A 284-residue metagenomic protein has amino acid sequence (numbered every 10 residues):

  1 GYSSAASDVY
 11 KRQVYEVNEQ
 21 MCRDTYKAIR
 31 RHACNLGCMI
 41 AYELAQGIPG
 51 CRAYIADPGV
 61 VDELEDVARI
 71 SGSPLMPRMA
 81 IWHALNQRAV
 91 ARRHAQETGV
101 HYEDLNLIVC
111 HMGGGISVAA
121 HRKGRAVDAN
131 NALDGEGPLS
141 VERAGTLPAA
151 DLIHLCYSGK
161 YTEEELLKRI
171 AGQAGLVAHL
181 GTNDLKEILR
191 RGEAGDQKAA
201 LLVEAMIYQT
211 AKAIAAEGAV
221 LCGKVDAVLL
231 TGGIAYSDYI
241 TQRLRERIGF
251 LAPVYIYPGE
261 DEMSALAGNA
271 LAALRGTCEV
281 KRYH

Functional and structural regions predicted by a protein language model:
G1-A6, Y10-Q13: Single conserved hydrophobic/aromatic residue that forms the stacking wall/gate of nucleotide- or nucleobase-binding
S4-S7, C110-G115, H121-K123, A132 (+1 more regions): A short acidic Gly-Thr/Ser loop motif
S7-D8, D57-D62, Q173: Short glycine-enriched loops at secondary-structure junctions
V14-R31, L75-R78: A charged helix-plus-loop insertion that forms the helical arch/lid used to bind and gate nucleic-acid substrates
N35-L44, A53-I55, I70-N106, G114-G115 (+2 more regions): Glycine-rich phosphate-binding loop plus the immediately following alpha-helix
K168, G172-C222: Adenine-nucleotide phosphate-binding core of ATP-dependent small-molecule kinases
V225-L244: Glycine-rich phosphate-binding loops at beta-strand->alpha-helix junctions
D238, Q242-G268: Conserved phosphate-binding/catalytic loops in two-lobed NTP-binding clefts
